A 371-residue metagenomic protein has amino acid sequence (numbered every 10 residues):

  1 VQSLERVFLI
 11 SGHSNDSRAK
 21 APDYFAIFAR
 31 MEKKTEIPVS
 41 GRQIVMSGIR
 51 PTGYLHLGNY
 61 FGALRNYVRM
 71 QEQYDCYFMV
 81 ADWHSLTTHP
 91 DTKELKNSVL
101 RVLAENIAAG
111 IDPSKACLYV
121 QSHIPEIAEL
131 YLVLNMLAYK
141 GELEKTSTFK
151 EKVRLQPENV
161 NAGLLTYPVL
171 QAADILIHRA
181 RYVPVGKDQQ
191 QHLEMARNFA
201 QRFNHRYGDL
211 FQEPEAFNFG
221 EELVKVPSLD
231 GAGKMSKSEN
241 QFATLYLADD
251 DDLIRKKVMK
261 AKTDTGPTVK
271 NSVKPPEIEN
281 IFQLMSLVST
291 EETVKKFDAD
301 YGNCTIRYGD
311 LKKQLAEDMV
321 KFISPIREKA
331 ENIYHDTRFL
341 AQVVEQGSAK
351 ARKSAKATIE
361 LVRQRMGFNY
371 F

Functional and structural regions predicted by a protein language model:
D23-R30: Short, positively charged and aromatic/hydrophobic N-terminal segments
E32-A173, R327, E331: N-terminal Rossmann-like or analogous alpha/beta NTP/dinucleotide-binding catalytic cores that position adenine
N106, L134, D188, A232 (+1 more regions): Divalent metal-coordination and catalytic microenvironments
K140-E144, I177-P184, S289-F297, R327: Short helix-capping/linker segments at secondary-structure and domain boundaries
R154-F203, Y207, P227: Internal, conserved structured core segments that host functional sites
Q191, R197-F371: Conserved nucleotide- and phosphate/pyrophosphate-binding catalytic cores in adenylate/nucleotidyl-handling enzymes
